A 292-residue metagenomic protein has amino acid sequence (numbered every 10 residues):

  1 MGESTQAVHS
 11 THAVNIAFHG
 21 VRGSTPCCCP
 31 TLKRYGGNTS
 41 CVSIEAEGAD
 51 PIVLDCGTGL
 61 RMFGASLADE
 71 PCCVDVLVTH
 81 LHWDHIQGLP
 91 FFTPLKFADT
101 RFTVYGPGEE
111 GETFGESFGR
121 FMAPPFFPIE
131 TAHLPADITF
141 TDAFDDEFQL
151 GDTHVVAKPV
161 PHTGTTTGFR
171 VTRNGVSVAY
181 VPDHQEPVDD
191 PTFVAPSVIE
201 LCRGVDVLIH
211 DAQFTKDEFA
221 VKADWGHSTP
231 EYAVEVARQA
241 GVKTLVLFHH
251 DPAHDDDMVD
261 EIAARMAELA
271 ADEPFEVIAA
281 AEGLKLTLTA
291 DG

Functional and structural regions predicted by a protein language model:
G2-A179, V198-I199, D260-G292: Binuclear metal-dependent hydrolase catalytic cores
L54, T79, Y180-P182, H210-A212 (+1 more regions): Active-site flanking residues adjacent to catalytic metal/cofactor-binding acidic residues
L60, E186-P187: Short, surface-exposed beta-strand-loop junctions and turns on beta-sheet-rich folds
P159, R173-G175, P182-H184, D206 (+1 more regions): Generic secondary-structure microfeatures
T166-F169, V181, P191-T192, A220: A short secondary-structure junction signal
P187-A281: Cap/insert and terminal regions of metallo-dependent hydrolase folds
